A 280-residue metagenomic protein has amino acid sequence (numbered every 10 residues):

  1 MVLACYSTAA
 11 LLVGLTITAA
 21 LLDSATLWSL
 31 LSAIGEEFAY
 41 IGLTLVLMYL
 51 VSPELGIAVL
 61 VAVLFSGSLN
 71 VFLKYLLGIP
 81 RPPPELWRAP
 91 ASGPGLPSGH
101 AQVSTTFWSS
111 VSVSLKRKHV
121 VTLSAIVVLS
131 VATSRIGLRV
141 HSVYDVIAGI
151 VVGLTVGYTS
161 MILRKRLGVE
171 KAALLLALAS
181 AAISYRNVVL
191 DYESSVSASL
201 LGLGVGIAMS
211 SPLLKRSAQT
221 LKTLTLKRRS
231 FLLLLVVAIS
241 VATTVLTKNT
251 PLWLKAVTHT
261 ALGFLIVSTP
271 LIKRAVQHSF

Functional and structural regions predicted by a protein language model:
M1-Y40, E54, N70-G93, R216-K227 (+1 more regions): N-terminal transmembrane-helix/juxtamembrane module of multi-pass inner/ER membrane proteins
S7, I34, V59, H119 (+3 more regions): Alpha-helical transmembrane segments
L45-M48, I57, G67, V71 (+1 more regions): Membrane-embedded catalytic cores of phosphoryl/pyrophosphoryl-handling enzymes
V51: Juxtamembrane segments of multi-pass membrane glycosylation machinery that transfer sugars from lipid-linked donors
E54-L60: Interfacial loop-to-transmembrane-helix boundary motif in multi-pass membrane proteins
